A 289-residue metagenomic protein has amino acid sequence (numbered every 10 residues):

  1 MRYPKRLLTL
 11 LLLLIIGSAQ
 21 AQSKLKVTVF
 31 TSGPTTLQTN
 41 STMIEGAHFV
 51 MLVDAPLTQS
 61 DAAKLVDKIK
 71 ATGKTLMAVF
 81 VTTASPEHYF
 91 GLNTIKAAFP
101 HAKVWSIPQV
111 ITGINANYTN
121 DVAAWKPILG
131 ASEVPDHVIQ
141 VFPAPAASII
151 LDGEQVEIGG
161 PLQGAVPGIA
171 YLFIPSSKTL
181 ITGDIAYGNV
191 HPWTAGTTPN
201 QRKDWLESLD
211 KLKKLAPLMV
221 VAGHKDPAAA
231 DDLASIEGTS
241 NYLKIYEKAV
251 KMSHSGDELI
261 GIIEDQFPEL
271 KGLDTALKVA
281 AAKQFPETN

Functional and structural regions predicted by a protein language model:
M1-L8: Bacterial N-terminal signal peptides that target proteins for export
L8-S18: Bacterial N-terminal signal peptides
A19, K214-M219, D226-N289: Accessory terminal helices/loops
S23-A71, Y171-D184: Conserved beta-strand hairpin/beta-sheet module of binuclear metal-dependent hydrolase folds, prominently
P34-T35, V50, L57-S60, T83-H88 (+6 more regions): Solvent-exposed loop/turn segments at secondary-structure junctions within structured extracellular/periplasmic domains
L57, S148, Q155, G159-E237 (+1 more regions): Metallo-beta-lactamase
S60-S106: Active-site metal-binding motif and surrounding structural segment of the metallo-beta-lactamase
T112-G168, P175-S176: Metallo-beta-lactamase
